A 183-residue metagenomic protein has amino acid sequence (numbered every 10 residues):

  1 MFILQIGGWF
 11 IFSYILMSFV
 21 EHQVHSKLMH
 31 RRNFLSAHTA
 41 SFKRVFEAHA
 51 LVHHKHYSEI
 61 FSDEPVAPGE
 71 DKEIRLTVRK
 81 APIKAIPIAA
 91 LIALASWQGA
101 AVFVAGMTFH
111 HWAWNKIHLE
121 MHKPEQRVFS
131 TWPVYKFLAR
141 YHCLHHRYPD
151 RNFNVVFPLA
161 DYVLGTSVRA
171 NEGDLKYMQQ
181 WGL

Functional and structural regions predicted by a protein language model:
M1-G8: Feature marks short, highly hydrophobic, charge-poor N-terminal signal-anchor/signal peptide-like helices that anchor
F12-S13: N-terminal signal-anchor transmembrane alpha helix of single-pass membrane proteins, serving as the membrane-anchoring
M17-L183: Membrane-embedded catalytic scaffold of the fatty acid hydroxylase/desaturase
